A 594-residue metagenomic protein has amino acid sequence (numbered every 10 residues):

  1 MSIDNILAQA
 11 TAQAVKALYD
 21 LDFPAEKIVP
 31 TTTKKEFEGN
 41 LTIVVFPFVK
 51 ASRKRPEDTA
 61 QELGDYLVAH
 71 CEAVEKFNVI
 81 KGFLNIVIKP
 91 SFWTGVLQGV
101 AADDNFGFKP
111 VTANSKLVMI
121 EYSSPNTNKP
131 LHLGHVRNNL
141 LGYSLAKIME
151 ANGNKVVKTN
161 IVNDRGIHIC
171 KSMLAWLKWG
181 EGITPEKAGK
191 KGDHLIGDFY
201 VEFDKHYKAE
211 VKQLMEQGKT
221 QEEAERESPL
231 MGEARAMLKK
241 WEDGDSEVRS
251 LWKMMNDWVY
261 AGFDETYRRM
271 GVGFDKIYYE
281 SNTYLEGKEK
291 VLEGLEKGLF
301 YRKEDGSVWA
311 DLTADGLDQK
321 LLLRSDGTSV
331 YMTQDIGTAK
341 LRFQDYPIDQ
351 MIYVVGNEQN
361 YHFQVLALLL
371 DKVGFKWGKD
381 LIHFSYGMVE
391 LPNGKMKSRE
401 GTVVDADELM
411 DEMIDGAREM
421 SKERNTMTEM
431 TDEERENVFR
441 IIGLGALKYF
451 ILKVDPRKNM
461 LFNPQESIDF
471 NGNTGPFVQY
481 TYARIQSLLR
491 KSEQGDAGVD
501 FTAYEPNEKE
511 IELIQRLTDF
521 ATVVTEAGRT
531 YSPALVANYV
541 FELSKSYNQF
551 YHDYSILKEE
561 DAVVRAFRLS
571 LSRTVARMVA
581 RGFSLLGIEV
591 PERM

Functional and structural regions predicted by a protein language model:
M1-T94, N105, T112-M594: Non-catalytic interaction-recognition regions
G95-V100: Short, charged, solvent-exposed linker or helix-capping segments at domain edges/interfaces that act as flexible hinges
